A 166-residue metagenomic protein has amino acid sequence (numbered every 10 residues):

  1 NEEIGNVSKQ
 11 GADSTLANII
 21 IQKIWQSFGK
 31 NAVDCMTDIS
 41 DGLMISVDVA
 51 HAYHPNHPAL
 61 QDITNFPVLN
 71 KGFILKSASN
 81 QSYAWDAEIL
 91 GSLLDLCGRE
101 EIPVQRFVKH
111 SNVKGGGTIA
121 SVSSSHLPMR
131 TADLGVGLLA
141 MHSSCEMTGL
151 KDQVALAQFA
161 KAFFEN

Functional and structural regions predicted by a protein language model:
N1-V68, G116: Acidic/histidine-rich catalytic neighborhood of metal-dependent amide-processing enzymes
V7-A12, Q81-A84, S144-K151: Alpha-helix capping and helix-loop boundary segments enriched in small/acidic/polar residues
G11-N18, A87, V113, L150 (+1 more regions): Conserved structured core elements
N18-Q22, L90, L94, A120 (+2 more regions): Predominant activation on well-ordered alpha-helical scaffold segments within soluble catalytic domains
I21-A32, H54, C97, E101 (+2 more regions): Structural signal for hydrophobic packing residues in well-ordered secondary-structure cores of soluble enzyme domains
H54-H57, Q61-C145: Active-site-adjacent substrate-binding region of metalloamidase/peptidase-like peptide-processing proteins
V136-N166: His/Asp/Glu-rich mid-to-C-terminal helical/loop segments that flank catalytic regions of hydrolases
